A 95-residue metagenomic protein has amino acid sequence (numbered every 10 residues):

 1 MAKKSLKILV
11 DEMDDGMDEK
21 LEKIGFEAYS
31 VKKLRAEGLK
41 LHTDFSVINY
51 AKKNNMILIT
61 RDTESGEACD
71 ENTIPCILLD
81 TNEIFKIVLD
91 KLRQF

Functional and structural regions predicted by a protein language model:
A2, D11-I24, S30-K33, L39 (+2 more regions): Acidic, PIN/NYN-like endoribonuclease modules and their adjacent C-terminal/linker elements
K3-S5, N55: A general structural motif
K4, L41, T60-D62: Short secondary-structure boundary micro-motifs
I8-E12, I57-T60: Short, hydrophobic beta-strand segments that form beta-sheet elements in well-ordered domains
Y29-S30, R61: Intrinsic disorder
N49-N54: Amphipathic, hydrophobic secondary-structure cores in small proteins
N55-E71: Acidic, metal-binding active-site segment of PIN/NYN-like and related structure-specific nucleases
